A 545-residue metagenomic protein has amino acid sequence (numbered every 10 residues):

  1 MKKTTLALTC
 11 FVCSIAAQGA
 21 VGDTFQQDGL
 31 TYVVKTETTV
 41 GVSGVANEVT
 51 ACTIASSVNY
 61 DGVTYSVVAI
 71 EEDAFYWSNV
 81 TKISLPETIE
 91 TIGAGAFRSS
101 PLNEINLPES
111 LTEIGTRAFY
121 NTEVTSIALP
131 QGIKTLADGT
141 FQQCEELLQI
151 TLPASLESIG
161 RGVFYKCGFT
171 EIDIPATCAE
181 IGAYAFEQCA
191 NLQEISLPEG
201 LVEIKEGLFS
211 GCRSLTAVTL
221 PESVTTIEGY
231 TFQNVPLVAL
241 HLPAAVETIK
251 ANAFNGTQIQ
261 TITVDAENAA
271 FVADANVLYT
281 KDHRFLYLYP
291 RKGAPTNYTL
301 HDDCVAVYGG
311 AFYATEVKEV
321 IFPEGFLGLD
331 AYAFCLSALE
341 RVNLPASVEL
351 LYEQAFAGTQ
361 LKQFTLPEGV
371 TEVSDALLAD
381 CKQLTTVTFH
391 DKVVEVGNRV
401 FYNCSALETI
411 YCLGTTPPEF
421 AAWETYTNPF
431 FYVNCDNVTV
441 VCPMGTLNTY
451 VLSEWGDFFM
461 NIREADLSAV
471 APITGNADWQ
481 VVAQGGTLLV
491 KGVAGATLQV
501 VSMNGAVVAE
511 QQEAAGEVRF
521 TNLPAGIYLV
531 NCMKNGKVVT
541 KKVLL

Functional and structural regions predicted by a protein language model:
M1-T4, L545: Positively charged n-region of N-terminal signal peptides that target proteins for export
C10-Q18: Hydrophobic h-region of N-terminal signal peptides that target proteins for export in Gram-negative bacteria
A17-Y32: Boundary/junction segments of secreted and surface-exposed precursor proteins
Q18-G22, I462-N476: Low-complexity, Pro/Thr/Ser/Gly/Ala-rich linker/spacer regions in secreted, extracellular modular proteins
G29, E37, N47-A69, S78-T91 (+17 more regions): Structural signature of tandem-repeat unit edges
E72-D73, G93-A96, G115-A118, A137-T140 (+12 more regions): Consensus positions within tandem repeat domains that build extended binding/scaffold surfaces
W423-F431, N448-F459: Short, aromatic/basic amphipathic alpha-helical patches
A471-L545: C-terminal outer-membrane/trafficking sorting elements
